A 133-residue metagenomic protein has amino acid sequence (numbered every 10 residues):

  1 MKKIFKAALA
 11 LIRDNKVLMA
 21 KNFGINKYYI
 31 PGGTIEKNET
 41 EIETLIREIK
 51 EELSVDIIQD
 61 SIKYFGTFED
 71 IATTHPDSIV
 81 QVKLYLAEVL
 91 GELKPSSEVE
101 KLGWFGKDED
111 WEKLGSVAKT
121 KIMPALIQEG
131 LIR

Functional and structural regions predicted by a protein language model:
M1-V17: Conserved N-terminal beta-strand and adjoining loop/helix that marks the start of the Nudix/MutT-like hydrolase domain
I4, I12, I30, D77-V82: Short connector loops at helix/strand junctions that flank enzyme active sites, especially segments positioning acidic
I12-E52: Conserved Nudix-box catalytic region and its N-terminal flanking loop in Nudix hydrolases and closely related
D56-G66: A short coil-to-beta-strand element that immediately follows conserved catalytic motifs
F68-L93, K107: Active-site-adjacent beta-strand/loop module that shapes the phosphate/pyrophosphate-binding cleft
L86, K94-I127: NUDIX/MutT-family hydrolases
E129-L131: Short glycine-centered helix-capping/turn motifs at secondary-structure transition points
